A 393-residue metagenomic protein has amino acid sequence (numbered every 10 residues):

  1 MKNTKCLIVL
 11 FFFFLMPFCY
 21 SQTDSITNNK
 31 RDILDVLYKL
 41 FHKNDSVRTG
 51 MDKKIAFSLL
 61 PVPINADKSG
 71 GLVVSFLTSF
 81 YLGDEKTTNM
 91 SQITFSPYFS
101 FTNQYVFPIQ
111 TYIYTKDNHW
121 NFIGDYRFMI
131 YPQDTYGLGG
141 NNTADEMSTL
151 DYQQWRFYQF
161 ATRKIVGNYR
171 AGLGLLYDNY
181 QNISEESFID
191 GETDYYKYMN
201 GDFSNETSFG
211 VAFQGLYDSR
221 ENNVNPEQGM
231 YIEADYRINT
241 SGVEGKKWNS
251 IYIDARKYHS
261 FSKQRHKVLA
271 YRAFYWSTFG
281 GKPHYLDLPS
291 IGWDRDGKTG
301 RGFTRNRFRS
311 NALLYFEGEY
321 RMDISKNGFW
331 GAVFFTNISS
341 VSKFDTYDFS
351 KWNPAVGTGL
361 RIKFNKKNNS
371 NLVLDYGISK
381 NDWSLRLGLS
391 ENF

Functional and structural regions predicted by a protein language model:
Q22-I123, K197-E227, I324-W330, V341-S342 (+2 more regions): Outer-membrane beta-barrel initiation region
D24-S46, I55-S58, D125-R127, Q133-K263 (+1 more regions): Transmembrane beta-strand segments of outer-membrane beta-barrel domains in Gram-negative and organellar OMPs
S58, V73-S75, Q92-T94, P108-Q110 (+9 more regions): Membrane-embedded beta-strand positions in outer-membrane beta-barrel channels/transporters
P63-N65, V74-T78, I93-F99, G124-G140 (+8 more regions): Transmembrane beta-barrel strands of outer-membrane/channel proteins
L77-S79, Y112-Y114, F160-K164, G174 (+5 more regions): Transmembrane beta-barrel domains of outer membrane proteins
P97, N222-S325, W330: C-terminal outer-membrane beta-barrel translocator/porin domains of Gram-negative envelope proteins and their
Y98-R163, F274-W293, G297, F303-R305 (+1 more regions): Outer-membrane beta-barrel translocator/channel fold
A212-F213, G357-I362, K367, D382-F393: Outer-membrane beta-barrel "beta-signal"
